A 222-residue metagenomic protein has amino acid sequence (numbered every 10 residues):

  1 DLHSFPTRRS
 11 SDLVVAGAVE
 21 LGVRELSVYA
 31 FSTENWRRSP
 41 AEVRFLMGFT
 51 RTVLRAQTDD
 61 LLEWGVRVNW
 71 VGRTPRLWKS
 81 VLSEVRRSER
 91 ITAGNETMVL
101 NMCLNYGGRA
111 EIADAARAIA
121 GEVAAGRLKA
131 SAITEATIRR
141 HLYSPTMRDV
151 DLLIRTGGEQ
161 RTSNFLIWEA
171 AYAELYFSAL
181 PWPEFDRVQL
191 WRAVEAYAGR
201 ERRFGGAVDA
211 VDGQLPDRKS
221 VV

Functional and structural regions predicted by a protein language model:
S4-V222: Flexible, compositionally biased loop and terminal segments
